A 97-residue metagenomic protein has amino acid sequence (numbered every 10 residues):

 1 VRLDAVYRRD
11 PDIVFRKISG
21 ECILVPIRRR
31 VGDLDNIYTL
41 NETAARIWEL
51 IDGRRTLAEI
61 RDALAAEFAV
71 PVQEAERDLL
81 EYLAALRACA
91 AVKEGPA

Functional and structural regions predicted by a protein language model:
V1-V31: Long, low-complexity, charged/polar intrinsically disordered regions in eukaryotic proteins
R30-A97: Long, charge-rich, low-complexity alpha-helical segments
